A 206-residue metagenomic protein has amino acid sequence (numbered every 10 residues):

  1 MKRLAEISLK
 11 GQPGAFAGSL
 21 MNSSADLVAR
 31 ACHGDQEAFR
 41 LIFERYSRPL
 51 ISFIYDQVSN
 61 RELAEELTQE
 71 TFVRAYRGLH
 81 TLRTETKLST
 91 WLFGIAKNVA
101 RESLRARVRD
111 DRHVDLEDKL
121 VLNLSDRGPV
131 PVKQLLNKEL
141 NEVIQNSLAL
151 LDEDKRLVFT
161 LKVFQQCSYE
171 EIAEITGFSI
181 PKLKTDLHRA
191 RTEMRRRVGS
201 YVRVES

Functional and structural regions predicted by a protein language model:
K2, I54, R83, R105-V108 (+3 more regions): Short, Lys/Arg-enriched C-terminal cap helix and immediately downstream tail that follows
N22, A29, H33-Q36, V108 (+5 more regions): Amphipathic alpha-helical segment used for protein-protein interaction
C32-H33, S59, E70-K87, A106-V108: Sigma70-family region 2
C32-L41, I51-E70, I180, S200-S206: Short, charged helix-capping/linker segments at alpha-helix termini
R45-R48, D56-S59, N141, T160-C167: Short helix-capping/turn signature of helix-turn-helix
S52, E66-V73, R77, T86-N98: Structural recognition of an alpha-helix C-terminal capping motif at a helix-to-coil junction
R77-T84, G94-V114, N137, R189 (+1 more regions): Arg/Lys-rich amphipathic alpha helix in sigma70-family domain 2
K97, R101, I144, K155 (+3 more regions): DNA-recognition helix of helix-turn-helix
